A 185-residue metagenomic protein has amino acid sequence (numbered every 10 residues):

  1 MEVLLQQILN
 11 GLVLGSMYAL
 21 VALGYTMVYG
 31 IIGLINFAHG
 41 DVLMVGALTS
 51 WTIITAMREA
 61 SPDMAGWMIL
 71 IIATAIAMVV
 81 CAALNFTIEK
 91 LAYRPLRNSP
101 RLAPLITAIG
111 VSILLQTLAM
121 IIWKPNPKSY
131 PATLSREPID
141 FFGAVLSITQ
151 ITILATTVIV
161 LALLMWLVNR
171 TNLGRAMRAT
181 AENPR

Functional and structural regions predicted by a protein language model:
M1-L34, A38-T180: Small-residue-rich transmembrane alpha-helical segments that form helix-helix packing/gating elements in polytopic
